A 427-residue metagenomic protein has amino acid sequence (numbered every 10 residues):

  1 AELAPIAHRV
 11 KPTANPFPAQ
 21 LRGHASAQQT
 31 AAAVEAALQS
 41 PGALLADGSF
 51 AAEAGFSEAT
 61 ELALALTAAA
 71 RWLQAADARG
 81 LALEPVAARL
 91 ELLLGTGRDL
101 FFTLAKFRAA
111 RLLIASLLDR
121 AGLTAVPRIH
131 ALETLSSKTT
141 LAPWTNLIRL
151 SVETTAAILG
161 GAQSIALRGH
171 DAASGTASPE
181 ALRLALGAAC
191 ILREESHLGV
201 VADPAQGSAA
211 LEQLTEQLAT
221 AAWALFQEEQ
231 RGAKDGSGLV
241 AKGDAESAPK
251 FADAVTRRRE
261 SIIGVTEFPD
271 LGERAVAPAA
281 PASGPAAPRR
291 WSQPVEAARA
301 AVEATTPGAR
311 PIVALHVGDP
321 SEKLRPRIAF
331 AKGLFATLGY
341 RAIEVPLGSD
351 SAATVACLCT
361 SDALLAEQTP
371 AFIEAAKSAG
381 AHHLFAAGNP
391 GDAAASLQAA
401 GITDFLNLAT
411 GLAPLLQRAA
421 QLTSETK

Functional and structural regions predicted by a protein language model:
A1-D99, R128, I158, S164-R168 (+6 more regions): Catalytic alpha/beta active-site cores
S40-L73, I148-F226: Mobile "lid/hinge" segments at catalytic clefts and subdomain interfaces of large enzymes
D47-E53, V86-G97, V126-S136, G169-T176 (+3 more regions): A glycine-rich phosphate-binding loop feature that marks nucleotide/adenosyl-phosphate handling sites
E58-L62, G97-A109, T134-I148, G175-A185 (+5 more regions): Short glycine/threonine-rich loop-to-helix capping motif typified by GTGT followed within a few residues by an Asp-Pro
L66-A69, L93-A177, A181-A185: Glycine-rich anion/phosphate-binding loop at the beta-strand->alpha-helix junction
Q163, G199, A224-V313, D319: Intrinsic disorder at enzyme termini
E273, A280-I343, A399, D404-F405 (+1 more regions): ATP-dependent carboxylate/acyl-activation modules
E344-A352: Short acidic low-complexity segments
